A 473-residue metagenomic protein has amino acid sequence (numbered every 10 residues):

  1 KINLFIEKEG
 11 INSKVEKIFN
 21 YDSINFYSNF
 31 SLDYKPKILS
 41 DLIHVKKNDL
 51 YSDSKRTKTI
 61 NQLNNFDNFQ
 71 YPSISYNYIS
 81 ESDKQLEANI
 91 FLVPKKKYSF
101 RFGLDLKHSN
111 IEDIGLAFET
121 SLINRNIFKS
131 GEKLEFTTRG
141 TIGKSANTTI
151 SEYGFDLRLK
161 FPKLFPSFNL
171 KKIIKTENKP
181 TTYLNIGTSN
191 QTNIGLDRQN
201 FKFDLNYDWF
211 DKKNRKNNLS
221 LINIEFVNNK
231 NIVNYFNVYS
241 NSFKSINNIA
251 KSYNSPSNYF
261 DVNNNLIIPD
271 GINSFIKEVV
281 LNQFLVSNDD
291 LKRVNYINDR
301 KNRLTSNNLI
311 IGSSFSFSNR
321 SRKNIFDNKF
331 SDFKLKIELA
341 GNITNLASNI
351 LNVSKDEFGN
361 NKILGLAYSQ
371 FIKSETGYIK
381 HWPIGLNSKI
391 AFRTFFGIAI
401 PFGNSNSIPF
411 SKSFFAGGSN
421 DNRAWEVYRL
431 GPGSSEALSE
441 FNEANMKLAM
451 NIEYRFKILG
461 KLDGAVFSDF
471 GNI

Functional and structural regions predicted by a protein language model:
K1-K107, T138-G140, K144-A146, G397: Periplasmic polypeptide-binding modules associated with outer-membrane biogenesis and secretion
N25, K107-E112, L221-E225, I232-K457 (+2 more regions): C-terminal outer-membrane beta-barrel translocator/porin domains of Gram-negative envelope proteins and their
S40, K58, Q85-E87, S99-R101 (+8 more regions): Transmembrane beta-barrel architecture of outer membranes
S52-D53, E81-D83, K107-A117, T141-E152 (+2 more regions): Solvent-exposed loop/turn segments connecting transmembrane beta-strands in outer-membrane beta-barrel proteins
K84-L86, K96-F100, I114-L116, S130-L134 (+9 more regions): Outer-envelope beta-barrel architecture signal
N89-L92, L116-N126, S151-K163, I173 (+3 more regions): Feature captures outer-membrane beta-barrel proteins of Gram-negative bacteria and organelles
R101-H108, I114-K144, T149-P166, N185: Predominantly transmembrane beta-strands of Gram-negative outer membrane beta-barrel pores used for transport
N124-N126, F161, T188-N190, Y207-W209 (+3 more regions): Residue-level signature of outer-membrane beta-barrel architecture
